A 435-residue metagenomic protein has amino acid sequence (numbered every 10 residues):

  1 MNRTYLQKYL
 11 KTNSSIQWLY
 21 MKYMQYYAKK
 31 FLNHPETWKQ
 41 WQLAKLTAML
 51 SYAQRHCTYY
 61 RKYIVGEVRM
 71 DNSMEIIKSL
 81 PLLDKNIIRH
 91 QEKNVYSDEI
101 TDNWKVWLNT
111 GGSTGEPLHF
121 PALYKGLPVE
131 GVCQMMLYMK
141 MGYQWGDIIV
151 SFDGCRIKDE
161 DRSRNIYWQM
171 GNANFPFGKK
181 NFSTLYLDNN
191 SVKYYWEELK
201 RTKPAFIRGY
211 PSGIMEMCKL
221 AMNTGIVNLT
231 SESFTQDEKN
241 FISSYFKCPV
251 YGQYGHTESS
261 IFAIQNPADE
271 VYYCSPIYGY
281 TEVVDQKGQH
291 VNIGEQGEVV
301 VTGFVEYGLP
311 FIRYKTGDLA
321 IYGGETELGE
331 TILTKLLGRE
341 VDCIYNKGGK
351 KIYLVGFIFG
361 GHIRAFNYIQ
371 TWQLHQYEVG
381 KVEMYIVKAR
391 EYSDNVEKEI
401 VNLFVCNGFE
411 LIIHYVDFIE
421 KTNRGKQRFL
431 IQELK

Functional and structural regions predicted by a protein language model:
M1-N109, E116-G131, M135-I148, C155 (+5 more regions): Nucleotide 5′-phosphate-binding alpha/beta core
A53, T110, I149, I207 (+6 more regions): Residue-level signal for inorganic ion chemistry
Y59, Y63, E216-M217, D237-F241 (+1 more regions): Phosphate- and divalent-cation-binding pockets in alpha/beta enzyme and binding domains that engage nucleotide-derived
P128, V150-S212: AMP-binding/adenylate-forming
W168, A268-Y272, L430: Short, hinge-like loop/turn segments at secondary-structure boundaries
L185-V192, K200, P204-K239, G252-T257: Adenylate-forming
I207, V305-F409: AMP-binding/adenylate-forming catalytic core of the ANL superfamily
G225, F234, E238-E325, E340-V341: Conserved AMP-binding/adenylate-forming
